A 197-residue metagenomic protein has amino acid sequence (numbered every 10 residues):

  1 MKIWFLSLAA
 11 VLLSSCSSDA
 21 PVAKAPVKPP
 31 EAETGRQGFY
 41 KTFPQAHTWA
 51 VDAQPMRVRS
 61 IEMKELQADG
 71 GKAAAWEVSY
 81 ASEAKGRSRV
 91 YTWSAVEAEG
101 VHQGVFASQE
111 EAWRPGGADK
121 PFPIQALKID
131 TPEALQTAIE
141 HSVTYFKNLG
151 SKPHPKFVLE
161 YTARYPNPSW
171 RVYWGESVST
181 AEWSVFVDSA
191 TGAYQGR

Functional and structural regions predicted by a protein language model:
M1-S14: Sec-dependent bacterial lipoprotein signal peptides
C16-R197: Long, terminal "pre-/pro-" and other extracytoplasmic accessory regions that lie outside the mature folded/catalytic
